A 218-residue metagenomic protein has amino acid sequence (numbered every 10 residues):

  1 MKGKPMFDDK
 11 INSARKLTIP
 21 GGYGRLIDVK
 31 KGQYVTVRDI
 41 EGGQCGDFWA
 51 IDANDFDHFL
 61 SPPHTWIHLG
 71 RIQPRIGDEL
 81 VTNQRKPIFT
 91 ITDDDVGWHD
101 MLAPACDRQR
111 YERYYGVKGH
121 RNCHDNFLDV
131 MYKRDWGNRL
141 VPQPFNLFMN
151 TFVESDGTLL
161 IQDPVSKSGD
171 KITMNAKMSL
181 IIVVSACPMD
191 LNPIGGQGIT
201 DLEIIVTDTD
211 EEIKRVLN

Functional and structural regions predicted by a protein language model:
K2-N218: Acidic, Ser/Thr/Pro
